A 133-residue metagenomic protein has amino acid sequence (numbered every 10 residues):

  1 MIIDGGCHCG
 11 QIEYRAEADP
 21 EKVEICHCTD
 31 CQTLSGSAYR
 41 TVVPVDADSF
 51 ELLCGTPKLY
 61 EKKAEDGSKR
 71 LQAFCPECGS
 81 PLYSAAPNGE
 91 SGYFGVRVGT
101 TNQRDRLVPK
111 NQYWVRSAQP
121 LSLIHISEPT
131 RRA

Functional and structural regions predicted by a protein language model:
M1-D4, E21-V23, K69-R70: Flanking scaffold residues of small Cys/His-coordinated metal-binding clusters
G6-C9, C26-C28, C75: Short cysteine-rich clusters marking metal-coordination/redox-active sites
I12, T29-L34, P81: Cys/His-rich metal-chelating microdomains
R15-A16, S37, S84-A85: Short, non-ligating residues that shape and space the ligands of small metal-coordination modules and catalytic
K22-H27, T41-E51, E90-T101: Short cysteine/histidine-rich metal-coordination sites, predominantly Zn2+-binding motifs
V43-E77, P81-S84: Helix-adjacent hinge/juxtasegments
P57-S68, N102-L123: Short Fe-S-cluster ligation motifs
I124-A133: Single conserved hydrophobic/aromatic residue that forms the stacking wall/gate of nucleotide- or nucleobase-binding
